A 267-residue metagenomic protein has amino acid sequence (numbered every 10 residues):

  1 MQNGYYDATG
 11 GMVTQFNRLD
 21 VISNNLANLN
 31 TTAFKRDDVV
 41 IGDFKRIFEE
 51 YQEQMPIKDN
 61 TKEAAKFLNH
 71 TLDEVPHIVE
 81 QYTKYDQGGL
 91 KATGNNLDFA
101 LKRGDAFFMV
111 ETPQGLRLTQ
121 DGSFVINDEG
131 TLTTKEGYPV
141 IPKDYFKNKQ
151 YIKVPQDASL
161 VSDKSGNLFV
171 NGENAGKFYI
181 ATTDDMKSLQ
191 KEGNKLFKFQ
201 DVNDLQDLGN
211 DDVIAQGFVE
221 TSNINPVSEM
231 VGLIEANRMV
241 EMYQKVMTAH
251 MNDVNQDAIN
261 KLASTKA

Functional and structural regions predicted by a protein language model:
M1-Q150, V154-A267: Amphipathic alpha-helical polymerization modules
